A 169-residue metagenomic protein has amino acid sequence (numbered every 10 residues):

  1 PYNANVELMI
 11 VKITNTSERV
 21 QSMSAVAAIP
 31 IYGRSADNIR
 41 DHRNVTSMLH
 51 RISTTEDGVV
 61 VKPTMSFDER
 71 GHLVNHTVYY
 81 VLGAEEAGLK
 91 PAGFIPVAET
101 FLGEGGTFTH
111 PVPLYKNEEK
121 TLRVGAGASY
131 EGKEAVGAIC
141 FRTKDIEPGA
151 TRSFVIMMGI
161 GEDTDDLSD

Functional and structural regions predicted by a protein language model:
P1-K120, D169: Polysaccharide-binding surfaces and accessory modules of carbohydrate-active proteins
Y2-N5, S17-R19, K133-A135, I146-R152: Solvent-exposed loop and beta-edge segments used for protein-protein assembly and interaction
Q21, G33, A135-A138, G159-G161: Small-side-chain structural scaffolding
Q21-M23, K144-E162: Short Pro-Gly-centered flexible turn/kink motifs
G125-E147: Short acidic, Pro/Gly- and aromatic-enriched capping/linker segments at domain boundaries
E162-D169: Terminal amphipathic helices with adjacent charged low-complexity linkers/tails
